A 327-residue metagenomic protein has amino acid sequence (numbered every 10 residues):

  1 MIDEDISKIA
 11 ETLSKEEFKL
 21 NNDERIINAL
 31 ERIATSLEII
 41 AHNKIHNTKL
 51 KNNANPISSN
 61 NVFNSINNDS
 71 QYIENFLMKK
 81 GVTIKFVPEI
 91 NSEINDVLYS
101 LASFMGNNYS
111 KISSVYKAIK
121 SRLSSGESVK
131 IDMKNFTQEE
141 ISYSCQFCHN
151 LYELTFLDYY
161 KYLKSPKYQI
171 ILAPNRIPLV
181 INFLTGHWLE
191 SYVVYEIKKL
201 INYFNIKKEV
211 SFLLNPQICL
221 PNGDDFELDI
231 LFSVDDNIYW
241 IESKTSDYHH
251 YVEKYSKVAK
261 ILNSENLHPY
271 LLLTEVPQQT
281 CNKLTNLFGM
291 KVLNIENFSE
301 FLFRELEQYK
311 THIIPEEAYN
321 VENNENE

Functional and structural regions predicted by a protein language model:
M1-N52: Extended alpha-helical segments
L30, T48-E327: Intrinsically disordered, low-complexity Ser/Thr/Pro/Gly-rich regulatory segments
